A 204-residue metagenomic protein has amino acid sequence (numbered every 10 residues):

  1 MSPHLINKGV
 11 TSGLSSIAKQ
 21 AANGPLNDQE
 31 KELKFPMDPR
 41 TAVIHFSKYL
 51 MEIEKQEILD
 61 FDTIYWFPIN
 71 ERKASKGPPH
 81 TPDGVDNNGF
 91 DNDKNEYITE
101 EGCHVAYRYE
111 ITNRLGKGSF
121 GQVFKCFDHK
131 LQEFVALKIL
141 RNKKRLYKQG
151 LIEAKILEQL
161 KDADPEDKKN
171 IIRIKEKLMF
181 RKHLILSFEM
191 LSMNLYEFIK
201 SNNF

Functional and structural regions predicted by a protein language model:
M1-H104: Intrinsically disordered, low-complexity regulatory segments that flank or precede the catalytic domain of eukaryotic
F90, F134, I139-K169: Conserved N-lobe beta3->alphaC-helix segment of eukaryotic protein kinase catalytic domains
E101, Q122-N142: Glycine-rich ATP phosphate-binding loop
I111-S119, V123: Protein kinase glycine-rich loop
E133, I171, H183-L184: Residues on conserved beta-strands of the protein kinase catalytic domain
E176-K177: A short, aromatic-enriched beta-strand patch in the conserved N-lobe beta-sheet of the protein kinase catalytic domain
F180-E189, Y196-E197: A conserved loop-to-beta-strand element in the N-lobe of protein kinase catalytic cores that borders the ATP-binding
Y196-F204: AlphaC helix of the protein kinase catalytic domain
